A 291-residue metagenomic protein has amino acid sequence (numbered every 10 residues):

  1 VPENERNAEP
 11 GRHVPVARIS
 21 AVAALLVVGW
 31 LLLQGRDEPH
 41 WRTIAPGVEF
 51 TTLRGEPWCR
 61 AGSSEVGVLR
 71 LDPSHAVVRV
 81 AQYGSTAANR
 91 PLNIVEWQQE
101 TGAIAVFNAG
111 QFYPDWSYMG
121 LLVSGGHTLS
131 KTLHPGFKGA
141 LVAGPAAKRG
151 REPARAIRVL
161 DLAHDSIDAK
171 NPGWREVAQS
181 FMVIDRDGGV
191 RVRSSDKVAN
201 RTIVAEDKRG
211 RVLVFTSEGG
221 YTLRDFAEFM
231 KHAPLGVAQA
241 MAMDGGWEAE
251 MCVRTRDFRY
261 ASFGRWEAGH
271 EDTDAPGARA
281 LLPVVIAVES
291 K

Functional and structural regions predicted by a protein language model:
V1-P2: N-terminal intrinsically disordered, acidic low-complexity segments at the extreme N-terminus
R6-I19: Short, Lys/Arg-rich cytosolic juxtamembrane segment immediately N-terminal
A17-V22, V28-A140, K148-R151, F215: Zymogen propeptides
R60, M243-E250: Small/polar glycine-rich anion-binding or flexible loop at a beta-alpha turn
Y83-A87, L160-I167, S217-G220: Short, solvent-exposed aromatic-acidic interface loops
V106, V204, D244: A residue-level signal for conserved active-site and pocket-lining positions in enzyme catalytic cores
F112-S195: Active-site-adjacent helix-turn-beta-strand microarchitecture at beta-sheet edges that either contains or buttresses
W116-P135, V183, V190-R201, E206-Q239 (+1 more regions): Conserved, well-ordered active-site substructure
